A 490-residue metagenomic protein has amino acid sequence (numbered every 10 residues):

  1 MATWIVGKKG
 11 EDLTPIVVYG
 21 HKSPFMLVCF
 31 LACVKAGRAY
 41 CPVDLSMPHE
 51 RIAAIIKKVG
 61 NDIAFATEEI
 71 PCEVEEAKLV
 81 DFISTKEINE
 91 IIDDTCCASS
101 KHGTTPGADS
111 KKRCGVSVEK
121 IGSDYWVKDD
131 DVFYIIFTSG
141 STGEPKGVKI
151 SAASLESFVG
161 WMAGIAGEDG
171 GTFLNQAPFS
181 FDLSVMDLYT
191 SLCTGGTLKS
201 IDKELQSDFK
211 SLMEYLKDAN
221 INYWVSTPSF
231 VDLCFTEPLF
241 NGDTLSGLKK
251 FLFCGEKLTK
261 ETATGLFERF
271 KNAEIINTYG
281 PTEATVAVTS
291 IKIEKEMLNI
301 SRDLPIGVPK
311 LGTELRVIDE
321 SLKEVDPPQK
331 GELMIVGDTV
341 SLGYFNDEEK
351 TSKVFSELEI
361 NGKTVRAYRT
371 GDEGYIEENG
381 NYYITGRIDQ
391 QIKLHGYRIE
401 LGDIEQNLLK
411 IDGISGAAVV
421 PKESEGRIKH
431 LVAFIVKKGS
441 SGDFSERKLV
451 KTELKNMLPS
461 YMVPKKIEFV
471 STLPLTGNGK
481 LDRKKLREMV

Functional and structural regions predicted by a protein language model:
M1-V17, M47-K57, V118, G160-G164 (+2 more regions): ANL superfamily AMP-binding
V17-Y19, M26-F30, V34-D62, K146-K149 (+1 more regions): Short beta-strand->loop structural element characteristic of the AMP-binding/adenylate-forming
G20-S23, D44, A177-S184, E204 (+1 more regions): Conserved AMP-binding
H49, A64-C97, S110-Y125, L155 (+2 more regions): AMP-dependent adenylate-forming
C97, E119-F137, E168-F173, F179: Conserved pre-ATP/AMP-binding loop-to-beta segment of ANL
K128, K146-L174, D182-N222: Conserved AMP-binding/adenylation subdomain of ANL enzymes
I135-V148: Conserved adenylation A10 loop of the ANL superfamily
C193-G196, I221-V225, F235-S301, P305 (+1 more regions): Gly/Ser/Thr-rich phosphate-binding loop
